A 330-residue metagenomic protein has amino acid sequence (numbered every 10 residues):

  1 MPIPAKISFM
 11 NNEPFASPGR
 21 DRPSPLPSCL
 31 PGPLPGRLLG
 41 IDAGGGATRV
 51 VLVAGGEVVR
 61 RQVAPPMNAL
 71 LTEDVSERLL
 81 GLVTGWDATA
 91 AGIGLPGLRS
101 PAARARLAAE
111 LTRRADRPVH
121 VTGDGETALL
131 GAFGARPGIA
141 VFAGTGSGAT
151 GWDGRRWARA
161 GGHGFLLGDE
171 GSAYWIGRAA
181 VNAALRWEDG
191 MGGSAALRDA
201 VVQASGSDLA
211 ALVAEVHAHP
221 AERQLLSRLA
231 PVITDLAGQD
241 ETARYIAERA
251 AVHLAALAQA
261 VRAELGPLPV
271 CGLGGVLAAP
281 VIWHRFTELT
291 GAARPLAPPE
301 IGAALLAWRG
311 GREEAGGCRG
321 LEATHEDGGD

Functional and structural regions predicted by a protein language model:
P2-D87, A132-I139, V181-D330: ATP-binding/phosphotransfer module of carbohydrate and carboxylate kinases, centering on a glycine-rich
G40, T122, F142: Generic enzyme active-site microenvironment
V63-N68, V83-V121, A132-F133, H219: Short beta-strand-loop/turn "lid" adjacent to the catalytic site in phosphate-handling enzymes
G92-R99, A143-G146, P267-A278: Glycine-rich beta-strand-to-loop/alpha-helix junction loops that act as flexible
A105, T145-R159, A230, A279-L289: Acidic-glycine-rich active-site phosphate/pyrophosphate-binding loop
L111-P118, W157-G164, F286-G291: Glycine/charged-rich beta-loop-alpha catalytic/anionic-binding loops adjacent to active sites
T122-G123, A297: Short loop/edge segments at beta-strand edges and connector loops that shape dinucleotide/nucleotide cofactor-binding
R136-W187: Glycine-rich phosphate-binding loop of actin/hexokinase-like ATP-binding domains
